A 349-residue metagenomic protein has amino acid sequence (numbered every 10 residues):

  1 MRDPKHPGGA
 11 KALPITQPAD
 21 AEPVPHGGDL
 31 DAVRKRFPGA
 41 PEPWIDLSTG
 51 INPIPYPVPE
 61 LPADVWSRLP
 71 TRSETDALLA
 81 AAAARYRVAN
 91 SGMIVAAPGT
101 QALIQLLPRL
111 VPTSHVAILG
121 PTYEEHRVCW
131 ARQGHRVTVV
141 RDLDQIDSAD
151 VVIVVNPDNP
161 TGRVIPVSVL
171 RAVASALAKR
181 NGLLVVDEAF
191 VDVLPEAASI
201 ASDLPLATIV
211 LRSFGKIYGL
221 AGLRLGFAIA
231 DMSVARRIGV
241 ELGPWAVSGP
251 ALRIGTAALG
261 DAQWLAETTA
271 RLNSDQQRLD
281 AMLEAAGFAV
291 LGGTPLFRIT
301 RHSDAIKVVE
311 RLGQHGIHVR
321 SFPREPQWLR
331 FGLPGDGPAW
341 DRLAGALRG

Functional and structural regions predicted by a protein language model:
R2-E74, A81: N-terminal "arm"/small-domain region of PLP-dependent enzymes with the aminotransferase-like
R2-G8, S168, Q314, R324-G349: PLP-dependent enzyme catalytic core of the Aspartate aminotransferase-like
V58, D304-R311, G337-R342: Short, conserved charged micro-motifs
A83-L106: Short loop-beta-helix segment that forms the pyridoxal 5′-phosphate
P108-A131, R136, V140-L143: Conserved PLP-anchoring active-site segment centered on the Schiff-base-forming lysine
T138-P195: Active-site phosphate-binding strand-loop segment of PLP-dependent enzymes
A207-E284, F288-V290: PLP-dependent aminotransferase class I/II
N273, M282-H315, L333: Conserved PLP-binding catalytic core of the aspartate aminotransferase-like
